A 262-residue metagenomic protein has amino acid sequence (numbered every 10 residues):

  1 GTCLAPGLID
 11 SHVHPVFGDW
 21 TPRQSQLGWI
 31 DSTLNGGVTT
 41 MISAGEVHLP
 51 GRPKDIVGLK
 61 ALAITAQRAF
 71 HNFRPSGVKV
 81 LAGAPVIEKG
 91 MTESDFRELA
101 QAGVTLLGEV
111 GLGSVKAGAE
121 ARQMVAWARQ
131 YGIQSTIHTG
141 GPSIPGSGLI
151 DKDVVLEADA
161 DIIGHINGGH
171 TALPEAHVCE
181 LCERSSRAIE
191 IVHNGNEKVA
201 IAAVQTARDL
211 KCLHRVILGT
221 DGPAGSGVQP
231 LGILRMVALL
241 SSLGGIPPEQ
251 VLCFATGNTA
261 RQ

Functional and structural regions predicted by a protein language model:
T2-I64: Metal-associated gating/positioning segment near the N- to mid-region
G7-V13, M41-S43, V80-A84, L107-E109 (+4 more regions): Hydrophobic faces of well-ordered beta-strands that scaffold small-molecule active sites in alpha/beta enzyme cores
S11-L27, V78-T92, G111, G140 (+1 more regions): Active-site mouth loops of central-metabolism enzymes
L34-N35, R74, R129, E183: Anion (oxyanion) recognition and catalysis
E46, P50-G51, G58, I64-V78 (+1 more regions): A metal-dependent hydrolase metal-coordination microenvironment
E46-H48, P85, L112, G140-P142 (+3 more regions): Short, ordered loop/turn segments at secondary-structure junctions
T65-R68, G90-I189, K198-V216: Histidine/acidic residue-rich metal-binding segments in metalloenzymes
Q205-Q262: His/Asp/Glu-enriched, well-ordered alpha-helical/loop segment that forms or immediately abuts the divalent-metal
